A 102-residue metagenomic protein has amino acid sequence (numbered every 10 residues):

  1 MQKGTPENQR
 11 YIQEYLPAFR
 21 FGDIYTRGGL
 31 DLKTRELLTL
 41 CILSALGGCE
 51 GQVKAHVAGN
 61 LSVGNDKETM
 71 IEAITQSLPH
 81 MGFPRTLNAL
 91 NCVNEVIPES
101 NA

Functional and structural regions predicted by a protein language model:
M1-L32, S62, R85-A102: Acidic, glycine/proline-rich low-complexity segments that act as flexible tails and inter-domain linkers
Y15-F19, E36, V53-A55: A generic alpha-helix surface/boundary motif
G28, C41-G47, N60: Short, glycine/charged-rich beta-strand-loop motifs at protein surfaces that mediate ligand recognition and catalysis
T34-S44, V53, A73-I74: Short, structured motif recognition centered on aromatic/hydrophobic residues
G47-E72, P79, P84-P98: Extended intrinsically disordered, low-complexity coil regions enriched in Ser, Thr, Gly, Ala and often Pro
